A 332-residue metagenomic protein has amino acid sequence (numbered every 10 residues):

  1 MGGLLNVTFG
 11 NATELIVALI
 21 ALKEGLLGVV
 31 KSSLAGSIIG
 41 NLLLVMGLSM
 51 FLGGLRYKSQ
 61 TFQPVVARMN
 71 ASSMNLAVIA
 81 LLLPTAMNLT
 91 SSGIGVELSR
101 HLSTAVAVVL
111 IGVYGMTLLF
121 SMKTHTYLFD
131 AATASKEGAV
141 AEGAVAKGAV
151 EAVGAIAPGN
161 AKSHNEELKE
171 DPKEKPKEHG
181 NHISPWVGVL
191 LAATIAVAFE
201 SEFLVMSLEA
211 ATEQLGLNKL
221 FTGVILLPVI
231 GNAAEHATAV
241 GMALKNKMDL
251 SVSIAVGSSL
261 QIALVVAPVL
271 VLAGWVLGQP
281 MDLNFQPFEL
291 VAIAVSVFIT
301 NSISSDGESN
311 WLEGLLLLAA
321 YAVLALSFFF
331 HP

Functional and structural regions predicted by a protein language model:
G2-G54, T222-Q279, V295: Helix-loop-helix junctions within the multi-pass membrane cores of secondary transporters/permeases
L4, T8, L26, V30-K31 (+16 more regions): Generic hydrophobic-segment detector
G28, L42-M206, M281, F285 (+1 more regions): Alpha-helical transmembrane bundles of multi-pass secondary active transporters
A193-A234, T238: Long, well-ordered mid-to-C-terminal structural blocks that present hydrophobic/aromatic surfaces
T212, L260, Y321: Hydrophobic, well-ordered secondary-structure elements that form the walls of internal hydrophobic environments
A273-G274, F285-P287: A long, glycine-enriched binding/interface module in the latter
